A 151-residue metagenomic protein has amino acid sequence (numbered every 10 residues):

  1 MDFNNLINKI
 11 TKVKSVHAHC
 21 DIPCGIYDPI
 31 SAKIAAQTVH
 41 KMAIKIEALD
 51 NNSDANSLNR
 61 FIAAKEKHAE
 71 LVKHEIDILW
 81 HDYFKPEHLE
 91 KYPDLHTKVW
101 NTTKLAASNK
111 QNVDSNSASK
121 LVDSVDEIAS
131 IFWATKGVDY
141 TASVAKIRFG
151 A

Functional and structural regions predicted by a protein language model:
M1-L58, P93-E127, I131-G150: N-terminal intrinsically disordered, cationic/polar leader segments that include organellar targeting peptides
I7-N8, E70, E87: A generic short-segment signal for beta-strand/edge and adjacent turn/coil regions
D21, R60-F61, I78-L79, Y83: Residue-level preference for alpha-helix termini and adjacent loops
L58-I76: Alpha-helical segments in soluble extracytoplasmic regions
E75-Y92: Short, solvent-exposed, charged loop/turn and helix-capping segments that join or cap alpha-helices on peripheral
